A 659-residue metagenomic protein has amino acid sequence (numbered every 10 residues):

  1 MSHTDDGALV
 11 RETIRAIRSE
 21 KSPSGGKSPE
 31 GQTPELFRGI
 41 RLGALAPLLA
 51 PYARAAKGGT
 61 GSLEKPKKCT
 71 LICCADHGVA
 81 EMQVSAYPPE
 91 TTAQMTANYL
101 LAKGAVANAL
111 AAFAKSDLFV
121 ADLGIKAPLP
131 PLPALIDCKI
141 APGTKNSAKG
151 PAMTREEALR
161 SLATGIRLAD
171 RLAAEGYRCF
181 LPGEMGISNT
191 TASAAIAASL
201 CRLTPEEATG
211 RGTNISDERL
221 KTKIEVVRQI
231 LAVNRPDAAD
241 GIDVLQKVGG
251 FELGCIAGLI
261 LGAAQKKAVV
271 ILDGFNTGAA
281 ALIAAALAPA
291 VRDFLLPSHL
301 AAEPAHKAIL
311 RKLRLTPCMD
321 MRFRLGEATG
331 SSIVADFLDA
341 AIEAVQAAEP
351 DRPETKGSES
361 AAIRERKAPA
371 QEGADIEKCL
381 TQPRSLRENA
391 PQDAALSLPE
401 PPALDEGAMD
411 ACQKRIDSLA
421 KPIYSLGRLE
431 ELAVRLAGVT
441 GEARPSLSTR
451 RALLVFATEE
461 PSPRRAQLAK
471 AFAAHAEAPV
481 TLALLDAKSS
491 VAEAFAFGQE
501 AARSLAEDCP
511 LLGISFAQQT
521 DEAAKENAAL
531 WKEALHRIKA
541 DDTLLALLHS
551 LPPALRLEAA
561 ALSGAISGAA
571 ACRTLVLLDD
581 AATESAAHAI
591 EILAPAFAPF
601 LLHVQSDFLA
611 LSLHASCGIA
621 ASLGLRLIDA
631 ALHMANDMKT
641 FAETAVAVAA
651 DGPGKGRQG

Functional and structural regions predicted by a protein language model:
S2-R366, E372-P383, R387-G659: N-terminal loops that bind phosphate or other acidic moieties and the adjacent beta-alpha structural core
